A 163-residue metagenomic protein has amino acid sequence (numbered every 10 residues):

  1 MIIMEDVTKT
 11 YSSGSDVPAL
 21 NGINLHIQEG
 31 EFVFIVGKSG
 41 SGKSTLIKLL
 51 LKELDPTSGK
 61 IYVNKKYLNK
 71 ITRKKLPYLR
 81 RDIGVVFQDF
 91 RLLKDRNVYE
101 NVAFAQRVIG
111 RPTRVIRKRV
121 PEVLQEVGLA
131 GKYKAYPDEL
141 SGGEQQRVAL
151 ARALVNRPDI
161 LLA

Functional and structural regions predicted by a protein language model:
L51: Helix-to-loop junction immediately C-terminal to a conserved catalytic motif
G59-Y67: Conserved ABC transporter NBD signature motif
R96-A103: Short coil-to-helix segment of the ABC ATPase nucleotide-binding domain corresponding to the Q-loop/switch region
Y136-L140, E144: Conserved ABC ATPase signature
L150: Hydrophobic anchor residue at the start of the ABC signature
R157: Conserved catalytic motifs of ABC-family nucleotide-binding domains
L161-A163: Catalytic Walker B motif of ABC-type/P-loop ATPase nucleotide-binding domains
